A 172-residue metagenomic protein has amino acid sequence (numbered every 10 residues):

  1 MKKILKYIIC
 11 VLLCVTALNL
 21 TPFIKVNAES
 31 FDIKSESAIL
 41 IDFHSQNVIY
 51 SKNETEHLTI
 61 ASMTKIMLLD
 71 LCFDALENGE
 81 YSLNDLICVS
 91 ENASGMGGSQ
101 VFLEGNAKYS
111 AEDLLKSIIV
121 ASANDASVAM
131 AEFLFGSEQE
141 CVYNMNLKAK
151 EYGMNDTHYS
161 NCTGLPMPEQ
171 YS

Functional and structural regions predicted by a protein language model:
K3-K25: Sec-dependent N-terminal signal peptides of Gram-positive bacterial secreted proteins and lipoproteins
F23-S172: Active-site-adjacent loops and short helices of periplasmic peptidoglycan-processing enzymes
